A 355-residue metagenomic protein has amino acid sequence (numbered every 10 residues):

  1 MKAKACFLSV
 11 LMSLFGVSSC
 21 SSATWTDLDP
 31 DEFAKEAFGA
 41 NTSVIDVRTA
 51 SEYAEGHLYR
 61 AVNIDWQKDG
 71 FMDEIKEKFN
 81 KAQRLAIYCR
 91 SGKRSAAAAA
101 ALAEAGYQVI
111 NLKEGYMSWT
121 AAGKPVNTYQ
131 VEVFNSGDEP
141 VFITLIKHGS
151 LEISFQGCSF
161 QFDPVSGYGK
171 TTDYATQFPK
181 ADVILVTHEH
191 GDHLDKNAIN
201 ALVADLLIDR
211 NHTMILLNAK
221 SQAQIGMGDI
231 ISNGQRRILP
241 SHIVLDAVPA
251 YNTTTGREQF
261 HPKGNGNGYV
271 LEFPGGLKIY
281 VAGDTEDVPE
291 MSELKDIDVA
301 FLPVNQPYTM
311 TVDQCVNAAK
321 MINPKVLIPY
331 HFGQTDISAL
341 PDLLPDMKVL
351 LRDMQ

Functional and structural regions predicted by a protein language model:
K2-K4, C20-G39, A50-R84, K93-Q130: Rhodanese-like catalytic fold shared by cysteine-dependent sulfurtransferases and DSP/PTP-type phosphatases
S9-S18: Bacterial N-terminal signal peptides
C20-S21, Y129-G157, L343-D346, M354-Q355: Zn-dependent metallo-beta-lactamase
T49, A175-T176, T253-K320: Active-site-proximal loop/helix segments of hydrolase catalytic cores
C89, Q161-V165, A181-D192, K196 (+5 more regions): Active-site neighborhood of phospho(di)ester-bond hydrolases with catalytic His/Asp-centered motifs
N135, S150-E189, H193-A201, T254-Q259 (+1 more regions): Pre-active-site segment of Zn-dependent metallo-hydrolases
T172-R236: Active-site HxH/HxHxD metal-binding segment of metal-dependent hydrolases
G226-S241, F273-G275, V316, K320-Q355: Binuclear metal-ion centers of metallo-dependent hydrolases, dominated by the metallo-beta-lactamase
